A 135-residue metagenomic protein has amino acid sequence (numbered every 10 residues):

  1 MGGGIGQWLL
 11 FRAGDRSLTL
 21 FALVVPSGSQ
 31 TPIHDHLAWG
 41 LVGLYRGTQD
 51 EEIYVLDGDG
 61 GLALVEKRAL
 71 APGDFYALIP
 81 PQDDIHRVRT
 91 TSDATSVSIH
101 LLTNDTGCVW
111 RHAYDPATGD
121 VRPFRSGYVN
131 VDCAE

Functional and structural regions predicted by a protein language model:
M1-S27, F75: A short glycine-rich, His/Asp/Glu-containing loop-to-beta-strand
F21-D35, P81-D83: Conserved short histidine dyad/triad with adjacent acidic residue
A38-Y54: Glycine- and acidic-residue-biased ligand/ion/polar-headgroup-sensing regions
L41-G43, D93-C108: A short hydrophobic beta-strand segment most commonly corresponding to one strand of the jelly-roll/cupin
L56-I85, V121-G127: Short acidic-glycine-tyrosine-enriched beta hairpin
P80-I99: Ligand-binding loop in jelly-roll beta-barrel domains
A117-E135: Long hydrophobic alpha-helical segments typical of transmembrane helices together with their membrane-interfacial
